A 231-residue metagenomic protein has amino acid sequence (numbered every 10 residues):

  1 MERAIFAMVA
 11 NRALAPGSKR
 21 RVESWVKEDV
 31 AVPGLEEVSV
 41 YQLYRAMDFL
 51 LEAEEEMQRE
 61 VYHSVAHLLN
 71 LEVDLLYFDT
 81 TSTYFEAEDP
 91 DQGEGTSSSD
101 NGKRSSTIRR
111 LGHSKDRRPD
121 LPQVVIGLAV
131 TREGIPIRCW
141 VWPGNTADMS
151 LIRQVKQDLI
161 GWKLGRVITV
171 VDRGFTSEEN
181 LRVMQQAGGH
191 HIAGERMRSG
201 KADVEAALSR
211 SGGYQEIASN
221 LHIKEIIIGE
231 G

Functional and structural regions predicted by a protein language model:
M1-G231: Anion-binding and metal-coordination hotspots
